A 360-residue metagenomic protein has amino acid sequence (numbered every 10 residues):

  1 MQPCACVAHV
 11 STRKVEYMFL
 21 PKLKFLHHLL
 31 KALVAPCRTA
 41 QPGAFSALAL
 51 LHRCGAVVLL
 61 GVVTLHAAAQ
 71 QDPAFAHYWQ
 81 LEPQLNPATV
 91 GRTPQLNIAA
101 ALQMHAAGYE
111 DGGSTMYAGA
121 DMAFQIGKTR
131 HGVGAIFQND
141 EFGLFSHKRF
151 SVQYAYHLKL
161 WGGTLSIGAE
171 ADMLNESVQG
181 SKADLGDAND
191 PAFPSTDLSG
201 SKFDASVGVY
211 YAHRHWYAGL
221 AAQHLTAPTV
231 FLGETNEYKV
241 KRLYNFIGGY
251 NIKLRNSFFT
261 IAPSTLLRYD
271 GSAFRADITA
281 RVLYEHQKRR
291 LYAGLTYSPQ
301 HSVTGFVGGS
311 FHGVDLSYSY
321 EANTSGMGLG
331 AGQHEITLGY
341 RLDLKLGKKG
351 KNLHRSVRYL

Functional and structural regions predicted by a protein language model:
M1-D72, D343-L360: Cleavable N-terminal export/targeting peptides
Q70-L360: Subset of outer-membrane beta-barrel
